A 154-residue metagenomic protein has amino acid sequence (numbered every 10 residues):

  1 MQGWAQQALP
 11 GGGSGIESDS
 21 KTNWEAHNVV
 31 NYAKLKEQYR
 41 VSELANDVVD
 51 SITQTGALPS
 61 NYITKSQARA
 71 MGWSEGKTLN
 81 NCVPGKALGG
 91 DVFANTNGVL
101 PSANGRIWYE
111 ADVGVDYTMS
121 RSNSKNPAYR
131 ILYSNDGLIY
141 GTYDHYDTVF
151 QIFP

Functional and structural regions predicted by a protein language model:
M1-S60, S66: Low-complexity, glycine/serine/proline-rich disordered segments that function as export/translocation leaders
S66-P154: Functional cores of ribonucleases/endoribonucleases
